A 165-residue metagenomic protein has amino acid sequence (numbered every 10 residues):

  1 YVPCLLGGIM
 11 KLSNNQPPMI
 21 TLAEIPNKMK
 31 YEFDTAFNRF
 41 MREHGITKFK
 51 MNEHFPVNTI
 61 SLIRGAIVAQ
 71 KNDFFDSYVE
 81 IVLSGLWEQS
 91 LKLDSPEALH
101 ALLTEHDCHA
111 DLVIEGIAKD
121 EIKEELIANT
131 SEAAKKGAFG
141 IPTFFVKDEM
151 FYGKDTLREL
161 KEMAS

Functional and structural regions predicted by a protein language model:
Y1, I81-S165: C-terminal cap of thioredoxin/glutaredoxin-like
Y1-L86: Structural alpha/beta surface segment adjacent to cysteine/selenocysteine redox centers across thiol/disulfide enzymes
